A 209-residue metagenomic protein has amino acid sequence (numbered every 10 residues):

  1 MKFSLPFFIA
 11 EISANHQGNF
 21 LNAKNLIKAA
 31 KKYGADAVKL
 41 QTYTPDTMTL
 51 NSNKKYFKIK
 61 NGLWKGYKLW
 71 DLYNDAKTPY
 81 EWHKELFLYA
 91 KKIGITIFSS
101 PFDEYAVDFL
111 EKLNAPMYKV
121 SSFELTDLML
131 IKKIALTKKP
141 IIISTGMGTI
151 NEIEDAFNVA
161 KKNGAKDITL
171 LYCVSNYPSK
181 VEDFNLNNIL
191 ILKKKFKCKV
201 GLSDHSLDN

Functional and structural regions predicted by a protein language model:
M1-N209: Catalytic cores and adjacent flexible loops of soluble metabolic enzymes that perform enolate/carbanion chemistry on
